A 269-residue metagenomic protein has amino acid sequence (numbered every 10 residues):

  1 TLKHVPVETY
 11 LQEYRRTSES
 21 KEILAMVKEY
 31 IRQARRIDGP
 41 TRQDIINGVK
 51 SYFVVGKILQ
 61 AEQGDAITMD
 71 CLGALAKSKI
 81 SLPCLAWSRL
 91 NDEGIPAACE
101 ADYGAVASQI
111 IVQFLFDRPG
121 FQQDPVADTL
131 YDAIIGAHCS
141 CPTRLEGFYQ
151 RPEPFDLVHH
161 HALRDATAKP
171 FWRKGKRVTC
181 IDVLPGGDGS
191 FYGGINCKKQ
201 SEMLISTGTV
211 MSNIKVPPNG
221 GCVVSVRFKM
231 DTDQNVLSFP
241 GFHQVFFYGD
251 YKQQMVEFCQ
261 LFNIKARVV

Functional and structural regions predicted by a protein language model:
T1-I80: A charged, amphipathic alpha-helical module
T1-V5, D117-R118, I264-V268: Structural alpha-beta junctions
S20, D44, G48-Y52, E100-G104 (+2 more regions): Generic structural signal for well-ordered, non-membrane alpha-helical segments in soluble metabolic enzymes
Y52-G56, A105-Q113, M255-C259: Predominant activation on well-ordered alpha-helical scaffold segments within soluble catalytic domains
D70-K77, D128-L130, Y251-K252: Gly/Ser/Thr-rich loops at beta-strand to alpha-helix junctions that form or flank small-molecule/cofactor-binding
I80-A97: A short, gly/pro- and small-residue-rich
G94-S212: C-terminal catalytic subdomain
L163-V269: Extended hydrophobic packing segments that form well-structured cores
